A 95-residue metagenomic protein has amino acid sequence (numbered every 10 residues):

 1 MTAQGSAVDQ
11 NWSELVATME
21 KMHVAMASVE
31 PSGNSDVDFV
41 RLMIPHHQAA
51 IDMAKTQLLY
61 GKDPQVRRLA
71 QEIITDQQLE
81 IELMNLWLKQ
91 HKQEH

Functional and structural regions predicted by a protein language model:
M1-H95: His/Met- and acidic-residue-enriched segments that coordinate or traffic transition-metal cofactors and support
